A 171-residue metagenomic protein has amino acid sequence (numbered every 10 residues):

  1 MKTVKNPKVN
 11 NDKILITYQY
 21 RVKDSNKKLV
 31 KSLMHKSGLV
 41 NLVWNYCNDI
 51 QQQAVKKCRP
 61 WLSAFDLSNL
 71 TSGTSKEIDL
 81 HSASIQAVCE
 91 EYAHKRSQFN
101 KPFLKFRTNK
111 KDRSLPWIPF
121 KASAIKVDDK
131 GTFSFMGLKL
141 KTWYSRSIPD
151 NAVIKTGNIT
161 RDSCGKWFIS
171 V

Functional and structural regions predicted by a protein language model:
M1-V171: Nucleic-acid substrate recognition interfaces
